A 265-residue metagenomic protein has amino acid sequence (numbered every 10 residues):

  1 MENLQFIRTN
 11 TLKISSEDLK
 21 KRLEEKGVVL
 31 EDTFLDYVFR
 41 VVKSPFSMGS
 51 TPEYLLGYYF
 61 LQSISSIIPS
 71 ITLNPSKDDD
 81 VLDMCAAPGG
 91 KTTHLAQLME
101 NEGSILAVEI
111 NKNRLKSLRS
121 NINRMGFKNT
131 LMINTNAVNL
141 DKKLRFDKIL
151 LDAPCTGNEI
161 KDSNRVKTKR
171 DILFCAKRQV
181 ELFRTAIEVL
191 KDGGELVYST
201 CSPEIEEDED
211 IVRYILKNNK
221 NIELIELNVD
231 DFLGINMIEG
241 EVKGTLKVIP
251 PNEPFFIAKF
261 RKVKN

Functional and structural regions predicted by a protein language model:
M1-N265: S-adenosylmethionine
